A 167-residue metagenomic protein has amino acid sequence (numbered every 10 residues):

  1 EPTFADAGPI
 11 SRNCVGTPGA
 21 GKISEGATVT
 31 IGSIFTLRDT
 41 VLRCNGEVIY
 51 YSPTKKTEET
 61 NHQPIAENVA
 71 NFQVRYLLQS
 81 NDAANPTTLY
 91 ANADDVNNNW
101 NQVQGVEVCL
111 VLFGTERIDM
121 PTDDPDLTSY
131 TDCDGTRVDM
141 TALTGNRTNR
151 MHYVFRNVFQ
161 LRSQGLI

Functional and structural regions predicted by a protein language model:
E1-N61, A66-E67, T88, L161: Extracytoplasmic beta-strand-rich oligomerization domains located immediately C-terminal to a leader/signal peptide
G26-V29, Y50-I167: Short linear sequence signals and composition-biased patches located at protein termini or domain-edge surfaces
